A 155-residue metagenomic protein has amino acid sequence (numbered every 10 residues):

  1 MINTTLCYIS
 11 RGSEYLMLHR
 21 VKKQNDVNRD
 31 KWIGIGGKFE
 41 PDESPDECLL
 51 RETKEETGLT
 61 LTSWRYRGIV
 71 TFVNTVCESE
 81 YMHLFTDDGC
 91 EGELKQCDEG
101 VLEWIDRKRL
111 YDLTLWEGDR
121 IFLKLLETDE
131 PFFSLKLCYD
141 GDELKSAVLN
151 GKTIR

Functional and structural regions predicted by a protein language model:
M1-M17, K38-F39: Conserved N-terminal beta-strand and adjoining loop/helix that marks the start of the Nudix/MutT-like hydrolase domain
L6-Y8, M17, M82-T86, W104: Conserved hydrophobic/aromatic beta-strand scaffold that supports enzyme active sites
S13-E14, K23, E40, D88-G92 (+1 more regions): Short, charged/polar surface micro-motifs in flexible loops or helix N-caps
L16-R51, E55, I69, K145-R155: Conserved Nudix-box catalytic region and its N-terminal flanking loop in Nudix hydrolases and closely related
T60-G68: A short coil-to-beta-strand element that immediately follows conserved catalytic motifs
F72-E93, R120, K124-L126, E130-P131: Active-site-adjacent beta-strand/loop module that shapes the phosphate/pyrophosphate-binding cleft
T86, K95-L126, K145-R155: NUDIX/MutT-family hydrolases
L126-K145: Short, active-site-adjacent segments that bind or coordinate small-molecule cofactors and metal centers
